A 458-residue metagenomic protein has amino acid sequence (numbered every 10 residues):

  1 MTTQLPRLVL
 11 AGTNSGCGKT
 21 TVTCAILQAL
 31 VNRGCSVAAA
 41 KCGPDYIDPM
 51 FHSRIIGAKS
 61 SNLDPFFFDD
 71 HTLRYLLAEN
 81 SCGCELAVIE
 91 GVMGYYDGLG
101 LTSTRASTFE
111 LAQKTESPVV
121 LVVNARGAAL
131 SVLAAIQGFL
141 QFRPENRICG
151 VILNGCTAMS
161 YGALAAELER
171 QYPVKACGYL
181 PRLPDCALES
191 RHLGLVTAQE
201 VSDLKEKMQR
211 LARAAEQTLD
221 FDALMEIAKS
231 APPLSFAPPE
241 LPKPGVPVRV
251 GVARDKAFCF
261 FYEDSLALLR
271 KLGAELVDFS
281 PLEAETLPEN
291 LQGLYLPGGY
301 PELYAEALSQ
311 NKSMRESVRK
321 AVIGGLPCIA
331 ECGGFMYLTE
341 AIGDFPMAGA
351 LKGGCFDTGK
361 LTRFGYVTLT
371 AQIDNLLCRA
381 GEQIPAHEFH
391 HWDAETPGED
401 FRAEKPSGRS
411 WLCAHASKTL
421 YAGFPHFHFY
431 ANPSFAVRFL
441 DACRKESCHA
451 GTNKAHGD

Functional and structural regions predicted by a protein language model:
T2-T115, V119, V123-G150, A158-A163: ATP-dependent carboxylate-amine ligase catalytic core
T3-P6, K243-R249: A short, charged/proline- and glycine-enriched loop that marks the coil->beta-strand transition at the N-terminal
K41-C42, A176-P184, E275-E283: Beta-strand->loop->alpha-helix junctions that form or flank phosphate-binding loops in nucleotide-handling enzymes
A112, P244-V246, F258-L268, E275-V277 (+2 more regions): C-terminal and late-domain segments of enzyme folds
S117, V174, I323-P327: A short helix->loop->beta-strand "cap" motif at the edges of active sites that frequently abuts
A129-P242: Internal gly/pro-rich beta-alpha loop/helix module that stabilizes soluble enzyme cofactors or their anionic handles
V248-K312, E316-A321: Phosphate-binding active sites in nucleotide-utilizing proteins
P301-N375: Cysteine-nucleophile active-site neighborhood
